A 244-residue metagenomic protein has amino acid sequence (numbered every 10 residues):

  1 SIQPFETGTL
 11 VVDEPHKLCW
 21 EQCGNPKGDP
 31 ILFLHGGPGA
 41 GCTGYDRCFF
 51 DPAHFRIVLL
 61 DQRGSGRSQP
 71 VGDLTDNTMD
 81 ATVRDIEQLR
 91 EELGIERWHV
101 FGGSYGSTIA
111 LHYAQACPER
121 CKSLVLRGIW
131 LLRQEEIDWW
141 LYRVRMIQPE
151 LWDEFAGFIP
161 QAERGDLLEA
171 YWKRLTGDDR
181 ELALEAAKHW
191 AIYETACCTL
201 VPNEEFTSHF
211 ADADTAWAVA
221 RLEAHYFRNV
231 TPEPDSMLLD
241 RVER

Functional and structural regions predicted by a protein language model:
S1-T9: An N-terminal hydrophobic leader/cap segment in hydrolases
V11-P70, R90: Conserved HGGG/HGGXW glycine-rich cap/lid loop of the alpha/beta-hydrolase fold
P70-V83, E136-R143: Catalytic nucleophile-loop/oxyanion-hole region of alpha/beta-hydrolase and closely related hydrolase-like folds
D80-W98: Conserved acidic catalytic loop of the alpha/beta-hydrolase fold
V100-G102, R127: Short beta-strand immediately N-terminal to the catalytic nucleophile in serine-hydrolase-like folds
S107-P118, L124: Short glycine-enriched nucleophile-adjacent loop and the immediately C-terminal alpha-helix near the catalytic center
E119-Y171: A catalytic-pocket lid/entrance helix-loop region that shapes and gates access to the active site across common
A187-R244: Alpha/beta-hydrolase fold catalytic core
